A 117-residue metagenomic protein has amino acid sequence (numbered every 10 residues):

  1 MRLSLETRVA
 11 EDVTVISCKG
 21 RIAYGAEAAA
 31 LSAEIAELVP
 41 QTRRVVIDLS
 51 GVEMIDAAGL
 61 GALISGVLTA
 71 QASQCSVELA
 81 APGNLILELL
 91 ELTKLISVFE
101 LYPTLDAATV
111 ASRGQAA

Functional and structural regions predicted by a protein language model:
M1-V9, R113-A117: Non-catalytic signal-transmission and effector/linker regions of two-component phosphorelay proteins
L5-A33: STAS-typified acidic loop motif
T7, T93, T104: Ser/Thr-centric signal marking residues that sit in or immediately flank functional binding/regulatory motifs
A10-E11, S50, P82, D106: Conserved catalytic submotifs in the C-terminal HATPase_c
I22-F99: Amphipathic alpha-helical interaction surfaces in cytosolic regulatory modules
E100-T104, A108: Short acidic-hydrophobic, aromatic-tinged amphipathic segments that line or gate anion-handling sites
